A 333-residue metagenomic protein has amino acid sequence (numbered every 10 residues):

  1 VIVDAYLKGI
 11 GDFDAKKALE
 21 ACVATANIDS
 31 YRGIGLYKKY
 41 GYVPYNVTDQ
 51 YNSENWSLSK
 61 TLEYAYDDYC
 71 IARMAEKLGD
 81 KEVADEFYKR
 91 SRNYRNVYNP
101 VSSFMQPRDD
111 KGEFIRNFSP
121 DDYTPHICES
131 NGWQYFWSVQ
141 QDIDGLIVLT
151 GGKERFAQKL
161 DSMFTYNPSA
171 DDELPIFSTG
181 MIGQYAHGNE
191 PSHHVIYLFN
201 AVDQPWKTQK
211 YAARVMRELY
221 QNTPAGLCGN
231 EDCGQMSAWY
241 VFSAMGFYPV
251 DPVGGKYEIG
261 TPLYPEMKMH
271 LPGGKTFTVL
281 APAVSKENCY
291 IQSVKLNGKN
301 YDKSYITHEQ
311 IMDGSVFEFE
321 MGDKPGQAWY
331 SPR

Functional and structural regions predicted by a protein language model:
V1-L7: Active-site-adjacent, His/Asp/Glu-enriched structural segments that form or flank metal-binding and acid/base networks
L7-T278, A283, E309, V316: Active-site core of glycosidic bond-cleaving carbohydrate-active enzymes
P272, L296-K299: Short strand-turn-strand beta-turns centered on an Asx-Gly dipeptide
G274-T276, K286, Y301, K324-G326: Generic "edge-of-domain/loop-turn" microfeature
P282, K299, G322: Surface loops and adjacent helix of pleckstrin homology
E287-S293: Beta-strand-rich binding/interaction modules
D302-T307: Short, solvent-exposed S/T- and G/P-enriched segments that are highly enriched in secreted/extracellular and lumenal
H308-R333: C-terminal beta-strand-rich structural cap/linker in extracellular carbohydrate-active enzymes
